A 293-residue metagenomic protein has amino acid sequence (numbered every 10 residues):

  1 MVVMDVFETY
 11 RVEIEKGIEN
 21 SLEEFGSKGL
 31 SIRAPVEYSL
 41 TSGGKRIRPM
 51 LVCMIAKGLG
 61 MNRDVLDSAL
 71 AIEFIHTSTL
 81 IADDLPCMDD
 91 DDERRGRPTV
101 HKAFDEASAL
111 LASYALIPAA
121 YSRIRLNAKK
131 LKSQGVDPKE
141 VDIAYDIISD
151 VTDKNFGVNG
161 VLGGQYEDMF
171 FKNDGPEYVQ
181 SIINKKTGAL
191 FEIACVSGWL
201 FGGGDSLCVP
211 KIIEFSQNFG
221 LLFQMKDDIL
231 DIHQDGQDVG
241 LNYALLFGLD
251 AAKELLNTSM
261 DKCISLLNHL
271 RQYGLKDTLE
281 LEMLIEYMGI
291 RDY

Functional and structural regions predicted by a protein language model:
M1-L22: N-terminal amphipathic/basic leader segments beginning at the initiator methionine
L22, G26-N268, L275-G289: Mg2+-dependent prenyl diphosphate-binding active-site environment of isoprenoid biosynthetic enzymes
